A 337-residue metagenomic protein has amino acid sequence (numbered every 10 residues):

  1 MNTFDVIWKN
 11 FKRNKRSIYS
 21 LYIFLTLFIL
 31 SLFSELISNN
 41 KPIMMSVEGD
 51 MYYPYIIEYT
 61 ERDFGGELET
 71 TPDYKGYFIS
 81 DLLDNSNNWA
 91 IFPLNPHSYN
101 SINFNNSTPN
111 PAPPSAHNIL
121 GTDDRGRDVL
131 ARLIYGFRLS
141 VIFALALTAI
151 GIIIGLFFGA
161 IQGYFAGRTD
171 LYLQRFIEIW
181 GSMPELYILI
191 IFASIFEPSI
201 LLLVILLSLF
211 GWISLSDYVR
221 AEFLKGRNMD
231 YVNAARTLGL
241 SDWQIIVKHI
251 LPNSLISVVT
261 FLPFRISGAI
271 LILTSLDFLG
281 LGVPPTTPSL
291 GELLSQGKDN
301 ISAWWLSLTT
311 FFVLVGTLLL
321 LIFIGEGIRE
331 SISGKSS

Functional and structural regions predicted by a protein language model:
M1-I152, L156, N300-L320, I328-S337: Gly/Trp-centered helix-boundary motif
T122-S337: Alpha-helical transmembrane segments of integral membrane proteins, especially multi-pass inner/plasma-membrane
